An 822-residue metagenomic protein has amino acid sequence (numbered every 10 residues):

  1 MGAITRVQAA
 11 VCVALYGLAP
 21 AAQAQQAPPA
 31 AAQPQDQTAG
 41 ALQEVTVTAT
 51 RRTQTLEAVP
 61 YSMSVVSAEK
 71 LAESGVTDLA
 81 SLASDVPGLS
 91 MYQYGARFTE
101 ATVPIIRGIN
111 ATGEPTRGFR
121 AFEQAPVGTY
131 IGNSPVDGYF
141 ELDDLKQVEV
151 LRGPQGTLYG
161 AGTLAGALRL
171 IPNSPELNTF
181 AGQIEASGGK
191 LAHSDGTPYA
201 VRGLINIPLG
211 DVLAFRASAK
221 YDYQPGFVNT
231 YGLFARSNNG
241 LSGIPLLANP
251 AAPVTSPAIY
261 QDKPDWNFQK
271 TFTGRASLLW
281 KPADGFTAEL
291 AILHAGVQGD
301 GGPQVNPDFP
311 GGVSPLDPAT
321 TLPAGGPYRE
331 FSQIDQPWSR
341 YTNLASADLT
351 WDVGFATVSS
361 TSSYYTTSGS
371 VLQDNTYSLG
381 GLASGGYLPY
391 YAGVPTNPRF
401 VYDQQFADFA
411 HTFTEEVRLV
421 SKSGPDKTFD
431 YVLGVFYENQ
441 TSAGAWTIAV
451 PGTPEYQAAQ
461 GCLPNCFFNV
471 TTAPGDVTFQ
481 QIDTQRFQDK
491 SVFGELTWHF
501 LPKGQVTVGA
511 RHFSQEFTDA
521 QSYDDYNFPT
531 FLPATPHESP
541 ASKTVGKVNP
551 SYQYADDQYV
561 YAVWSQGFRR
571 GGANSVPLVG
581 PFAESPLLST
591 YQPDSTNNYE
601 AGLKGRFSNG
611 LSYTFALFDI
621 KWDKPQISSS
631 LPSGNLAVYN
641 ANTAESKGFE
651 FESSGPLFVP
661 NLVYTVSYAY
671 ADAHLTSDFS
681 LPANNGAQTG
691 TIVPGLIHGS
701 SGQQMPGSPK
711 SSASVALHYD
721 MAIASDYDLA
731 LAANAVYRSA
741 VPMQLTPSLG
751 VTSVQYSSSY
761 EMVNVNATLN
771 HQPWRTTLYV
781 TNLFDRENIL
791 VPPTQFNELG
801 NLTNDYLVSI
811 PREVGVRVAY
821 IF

Functional and structural regions predicted by a protein language model:
M1-V76, A80-V86, N206, D284 (+1 more regions): N-terminal Sec signal peptide and the immediately downstream disordered periplasmic leader that contains the TonB box
G40-L177, A601: Acidic, small-polar-rich N-terminal luminal/periplasmic segments of exported/outer-membrane proteins
H193-D300, N343, A410-E415, V420-E438 (+3 more regions): Transmembrane beta-barrel wall of Gram-negative outer-membrane proteins
R202, S346-V353, T357-S363, S368-N375 (+6 more regions): Membrane-embedded beta-barrel scaffold of Gram-negative outer-membrane proteins
S256-Y431, E438-Q440, S612-T614: Outer-membrane beta-barrel domain signature, strongest for Gram-negative TonB-dependent receptors and also present
L279-A283, L419-K422, D430, G434-E438 (+3 more regions): Structural signature of Gram-negative outer-membrane beta-barrels, strongest in the C-terminal barrel of TonB-dependent
V420, G434, P502-K503, S612-K621 (+2 more regions): Gram-negative outer-membrane beta-barrel transporters
F658-V663, V736-T746, T768-F822: C-terminal beta-signal and adjacent terminal beta-strands/loops of Gram-negative outer-membrane beta-barrel proteins
